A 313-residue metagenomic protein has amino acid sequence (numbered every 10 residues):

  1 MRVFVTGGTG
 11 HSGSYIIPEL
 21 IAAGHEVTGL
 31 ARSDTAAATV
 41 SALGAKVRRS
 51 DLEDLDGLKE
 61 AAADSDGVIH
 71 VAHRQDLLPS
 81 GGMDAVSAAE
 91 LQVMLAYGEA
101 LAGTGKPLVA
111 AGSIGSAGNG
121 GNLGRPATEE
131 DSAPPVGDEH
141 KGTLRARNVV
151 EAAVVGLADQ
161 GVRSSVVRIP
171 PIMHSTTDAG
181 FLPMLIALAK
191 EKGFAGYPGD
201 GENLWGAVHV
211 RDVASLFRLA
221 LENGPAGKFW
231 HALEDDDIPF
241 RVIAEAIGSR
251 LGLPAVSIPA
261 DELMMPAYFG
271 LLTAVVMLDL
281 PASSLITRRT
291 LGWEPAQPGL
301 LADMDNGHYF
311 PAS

Functional and structural regions predicted by a protein language model:
R2, L216-L272, A312-S313: Mid/C-terminal beta-alpha module of Rossmann-like enzyme folds, strongest in SDR-family dehydrogenases/epimerases
V3-A23: N-terminal Rossmann NAD(P)H-binding glycine-rich loop of SDR-like oxidoreductase domains
E26, A88-G142: Conserved Rossmann-fold NAD(P)-dependent oxidoreductase catalytic core, especially the SDR/UDP-sugar
G29-L95, E99: NAD(P)H-binding glycine-rich loop region in Rossmannoid oxidoreductase-like domains and their noncatalytic homologs
N148, M173-M184, E191, L219-W230 (+1 more regions): Glycine/proline-rich active-site loop of Rossmann-fold NAD(P)-dependent oxidoreductases
E151-T176: Conserved beta-loop-beta element that borders a ligand/cofactor-binding pocket
A187-V208: A conserved pocket-lining segment of Rossmann-fold NAD(P)-dependent short-chain dehydrogenase/reductase
P298-S313: Amphipathic terminal alpha-helices
